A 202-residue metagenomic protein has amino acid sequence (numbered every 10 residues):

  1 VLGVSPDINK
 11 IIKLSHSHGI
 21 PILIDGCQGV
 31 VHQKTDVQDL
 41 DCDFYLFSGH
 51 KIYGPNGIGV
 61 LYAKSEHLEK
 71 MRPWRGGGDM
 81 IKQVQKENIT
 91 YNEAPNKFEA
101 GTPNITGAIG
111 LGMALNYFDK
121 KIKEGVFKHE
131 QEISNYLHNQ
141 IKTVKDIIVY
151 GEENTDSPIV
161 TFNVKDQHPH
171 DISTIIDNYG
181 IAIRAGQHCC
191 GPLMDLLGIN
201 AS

Functional and structural regions predicted by a protein language model:
V1-S202: Pyridoxal 5′-phosphate
